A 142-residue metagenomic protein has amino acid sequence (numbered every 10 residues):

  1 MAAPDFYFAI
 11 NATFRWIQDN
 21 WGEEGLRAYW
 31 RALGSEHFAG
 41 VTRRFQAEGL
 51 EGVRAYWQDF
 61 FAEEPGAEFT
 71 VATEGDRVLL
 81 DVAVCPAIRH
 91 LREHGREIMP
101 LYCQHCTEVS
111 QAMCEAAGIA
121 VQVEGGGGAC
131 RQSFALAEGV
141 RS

Functional and structural regions predicted by a protein language model:
M1-Q104, A112, A120-S133, A137-S142: N-terminal accessory segment detector
A117: Conserved ATPase active-site switch/coordination loops adjacent to the nucleotide-binding site
